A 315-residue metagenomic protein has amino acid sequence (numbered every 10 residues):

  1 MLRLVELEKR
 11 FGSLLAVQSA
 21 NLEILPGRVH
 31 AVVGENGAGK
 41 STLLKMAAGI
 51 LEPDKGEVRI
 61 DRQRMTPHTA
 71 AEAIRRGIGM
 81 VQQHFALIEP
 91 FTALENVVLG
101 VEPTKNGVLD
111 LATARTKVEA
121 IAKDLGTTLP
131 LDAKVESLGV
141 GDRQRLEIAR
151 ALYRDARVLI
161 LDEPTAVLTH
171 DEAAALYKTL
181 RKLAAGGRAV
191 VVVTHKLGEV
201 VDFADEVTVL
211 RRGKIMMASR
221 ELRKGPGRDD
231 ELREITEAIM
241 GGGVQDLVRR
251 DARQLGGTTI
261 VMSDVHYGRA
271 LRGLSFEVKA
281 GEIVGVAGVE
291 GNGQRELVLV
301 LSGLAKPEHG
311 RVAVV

Functional and structural regions predicted by a protein language model:
M1-V315: Glycine-rich phosphate-binding loops of nucleotide-dependent enzymes
